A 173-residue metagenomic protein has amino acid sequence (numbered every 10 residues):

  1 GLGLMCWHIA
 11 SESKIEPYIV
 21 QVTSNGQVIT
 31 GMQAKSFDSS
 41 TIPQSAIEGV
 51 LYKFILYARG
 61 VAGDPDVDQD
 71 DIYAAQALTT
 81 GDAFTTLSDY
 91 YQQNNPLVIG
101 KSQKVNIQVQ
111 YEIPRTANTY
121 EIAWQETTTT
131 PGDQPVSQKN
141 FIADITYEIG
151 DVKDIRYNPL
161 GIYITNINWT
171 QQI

Functional and structural regions predicted by a protein language model:
G1-S45, D66-I173: Structured, amphipathic secondary-structure segments that form assembly/contact surfaces in multi-subunit
A46-D71: Short, aromatic-enriched amphipathic alpha-helices that serve as compact interaction elements
